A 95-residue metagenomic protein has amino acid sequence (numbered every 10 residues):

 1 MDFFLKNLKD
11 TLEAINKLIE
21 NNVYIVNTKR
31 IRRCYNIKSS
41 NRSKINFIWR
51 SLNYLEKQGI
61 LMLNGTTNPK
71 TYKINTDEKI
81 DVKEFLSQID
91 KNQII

Functional and structural regions predicted by a protein language model:
M1-I25: Short alpha-helical segments that sit at the start of domains
E13-A14, D81-I95: Inter-domain helical "communication" segments and dimerization helices that couple sensory or membrane-embedded modules
A14, C34, S51-Y54: Alpha-helical recognition domains of nuclear gene-regulatory proteins
N22-N36: Short acidic, hydrophobic short linear motifs in intrinsically disordered regions
N41-K57: Short amphipathic alpha-helical interaction segments
Y54-T66: A short, conserved structural fragment
T66-Q88: Short, cationic-aromatic polyanion-contact patches
